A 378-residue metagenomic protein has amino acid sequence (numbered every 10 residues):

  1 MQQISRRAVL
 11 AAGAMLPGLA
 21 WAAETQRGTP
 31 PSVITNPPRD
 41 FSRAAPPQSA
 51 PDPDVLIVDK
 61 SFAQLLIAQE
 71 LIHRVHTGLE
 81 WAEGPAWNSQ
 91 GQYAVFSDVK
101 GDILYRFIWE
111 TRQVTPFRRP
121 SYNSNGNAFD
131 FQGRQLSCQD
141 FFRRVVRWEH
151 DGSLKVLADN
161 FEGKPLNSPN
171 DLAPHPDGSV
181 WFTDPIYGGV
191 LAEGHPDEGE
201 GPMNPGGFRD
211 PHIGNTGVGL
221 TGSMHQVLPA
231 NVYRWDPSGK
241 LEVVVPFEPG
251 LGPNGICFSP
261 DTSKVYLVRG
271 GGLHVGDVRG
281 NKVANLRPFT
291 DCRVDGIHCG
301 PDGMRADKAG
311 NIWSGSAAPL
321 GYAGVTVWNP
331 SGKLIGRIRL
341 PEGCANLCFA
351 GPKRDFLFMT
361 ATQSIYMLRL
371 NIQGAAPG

Functional and structural regions predicted by a protein language model:
M1-L16: N-terminal secretory signal peptides and thylakoid transit peptides that target proteins across membranes
A23-G378: Sequence-structural signature of mature extracellular/luminal beta-sheet repeat domains, prominently beta-propellers
